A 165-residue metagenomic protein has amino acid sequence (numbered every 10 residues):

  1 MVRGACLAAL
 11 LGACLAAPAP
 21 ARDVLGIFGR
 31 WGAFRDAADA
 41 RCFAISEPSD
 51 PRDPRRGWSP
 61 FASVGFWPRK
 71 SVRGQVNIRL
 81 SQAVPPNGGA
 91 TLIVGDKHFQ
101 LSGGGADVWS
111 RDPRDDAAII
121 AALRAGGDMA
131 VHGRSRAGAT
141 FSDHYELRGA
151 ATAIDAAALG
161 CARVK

Functional and structural regions predicted by a protein language model:
M1-V2: N-terminal secretory signal peptides that target proteins for export/translocation
A5-C14: Bacterial N-terminal signal peptides
A16-P18: N-terminal signal peptide c-region/cleavage motif recognized by signal peptidases
P20-K165: A generic "folded-domain core" signal
